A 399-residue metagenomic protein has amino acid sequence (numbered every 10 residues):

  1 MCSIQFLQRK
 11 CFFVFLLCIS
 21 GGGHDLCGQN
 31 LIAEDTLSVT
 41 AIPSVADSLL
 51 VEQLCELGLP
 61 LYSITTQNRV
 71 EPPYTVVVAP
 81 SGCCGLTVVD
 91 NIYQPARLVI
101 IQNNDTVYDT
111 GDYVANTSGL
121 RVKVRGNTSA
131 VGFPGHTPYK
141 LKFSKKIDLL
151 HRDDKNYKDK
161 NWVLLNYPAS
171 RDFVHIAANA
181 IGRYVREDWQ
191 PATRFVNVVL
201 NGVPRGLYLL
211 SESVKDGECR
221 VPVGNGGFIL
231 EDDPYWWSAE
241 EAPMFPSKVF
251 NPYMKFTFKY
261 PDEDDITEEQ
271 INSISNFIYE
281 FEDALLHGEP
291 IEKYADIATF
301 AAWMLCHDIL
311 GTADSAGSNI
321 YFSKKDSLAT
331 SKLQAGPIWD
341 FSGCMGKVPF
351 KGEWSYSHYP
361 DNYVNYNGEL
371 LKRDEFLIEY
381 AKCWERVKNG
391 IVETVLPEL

Functional and structural regions predicted by a protein language model:
M1-N30: Bacterial Sec-dependent N-terminal signal peptides
Q29-T117: Regulatory N- and C-terminal appendages and interdomain linkers associated with kinase/kinase-like NTP transferase
D35, L49-Q53, G58-P60, V70-Y74 (+5 more regions): Middle-to-C-terminal accessory/interaction subdomains
Q53-L57, V89-I92, Y113-N116, V131-G135 (+6 more regions): Extracellular/periplasmic catalytic domains that process cell-envelope and extracellular macromolecules
P95-V107, F173-E187: Zn2+-dependent metallopeptidase catalytic core
V99-I100, D105, G111-P168, T267: Conserved oxyanion/phosphate-binding beta-strand-loop segments in alpha/beta enzyme cores
P138-K142, N161-N166, A180, N197-V199 (+7 more regions): Structural recognition of the beta-strand scaffold that forms the well-ordered cores of secreted hydrolase catalytic
K142-D148, N156-A169, E187-P191, V203-L305 (+2 more regions): Internal "kinase-insert"/substrate-recognition segments embedded within catalytic cores of ATP-dependent enzymes
